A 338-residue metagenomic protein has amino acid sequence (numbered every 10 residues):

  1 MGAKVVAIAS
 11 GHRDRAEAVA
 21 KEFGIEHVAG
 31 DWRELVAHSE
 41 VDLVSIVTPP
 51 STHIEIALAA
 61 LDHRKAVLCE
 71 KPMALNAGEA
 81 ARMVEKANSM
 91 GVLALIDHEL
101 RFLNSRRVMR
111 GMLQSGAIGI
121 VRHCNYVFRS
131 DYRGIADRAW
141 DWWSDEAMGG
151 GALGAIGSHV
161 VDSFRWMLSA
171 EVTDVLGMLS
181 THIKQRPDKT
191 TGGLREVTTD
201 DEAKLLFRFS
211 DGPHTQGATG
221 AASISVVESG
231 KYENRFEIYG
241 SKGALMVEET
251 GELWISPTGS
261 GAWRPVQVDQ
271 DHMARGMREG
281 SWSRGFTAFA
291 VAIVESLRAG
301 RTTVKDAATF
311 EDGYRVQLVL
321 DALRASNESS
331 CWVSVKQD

Functional and structural regions predicted by a protein language model:
M1-F23: N-terminal Rossmann-like dinucleotide-binding module
G11, V247, M277-V291, A308: Active-site loop of classical SDR/Rossmann-like NAD(P)-dependent oxidoreductases, centered on the catalytic Tyr-X3-Lys
H12, F23-K86: Beta-loop-alpha module in the N-terminal Rossmann-like domain of NAD(P)-dependent dehydrogenases, especially those
I25-E26, H63-K65, M90-V92, H214-A218: A short helix->loop->beta-strand "cap" motif at the edges of active sites that frequently abuts
L43-I46, A81, A292-D338: C-terminal helix-rich "cap/oligomerization" subdomain common to oxidoreductases
R82-L100, G119-Y126: Rossmann-fold dehydrogenase core element
L100-V197, S330: Predominantly a Rossmann-like dinucleotide-binding segment in NAD(P)-dependent oxidoreductases
D162-W254, A290-R298, T302: Contiguous beta-strand/loop segments that form the cofactor/metal-binding neighborhood of enzyme cores
